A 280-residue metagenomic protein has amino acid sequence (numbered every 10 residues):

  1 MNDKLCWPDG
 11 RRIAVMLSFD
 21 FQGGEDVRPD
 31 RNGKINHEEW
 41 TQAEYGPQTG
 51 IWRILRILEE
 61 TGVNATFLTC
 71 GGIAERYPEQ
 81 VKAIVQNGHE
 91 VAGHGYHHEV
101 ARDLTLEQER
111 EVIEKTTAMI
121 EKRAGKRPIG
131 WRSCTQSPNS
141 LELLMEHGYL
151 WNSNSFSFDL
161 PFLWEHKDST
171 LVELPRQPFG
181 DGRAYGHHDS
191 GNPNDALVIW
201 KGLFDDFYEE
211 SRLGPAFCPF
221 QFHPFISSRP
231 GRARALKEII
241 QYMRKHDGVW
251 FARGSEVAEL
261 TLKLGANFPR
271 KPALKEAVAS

Functional and structural regions predicted by a protein language model:
M1-L174, L197-F220, I226-S280: Catalytic alpha-helical scaffold of carbohydrate-active enzymes acting on polysaccharides/glycoconjugates
P161, E173-D195: Positively charged, amphipathic and often flexible ligand-engagement surfaces
